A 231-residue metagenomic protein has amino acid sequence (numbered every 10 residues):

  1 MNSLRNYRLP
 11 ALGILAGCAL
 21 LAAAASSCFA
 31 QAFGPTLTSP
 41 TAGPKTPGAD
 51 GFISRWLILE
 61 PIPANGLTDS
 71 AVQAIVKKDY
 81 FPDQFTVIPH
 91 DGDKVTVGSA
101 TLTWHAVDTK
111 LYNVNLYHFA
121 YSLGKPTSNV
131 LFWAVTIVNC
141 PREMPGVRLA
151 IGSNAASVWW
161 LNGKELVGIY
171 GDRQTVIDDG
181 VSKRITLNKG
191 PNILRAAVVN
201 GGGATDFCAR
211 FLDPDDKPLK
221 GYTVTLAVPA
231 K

Functional and structural regions predicted by a protein language model:
M1-A11: N-terminal secretory signal peptides that target proteins for export/translocation
A11-S27: Bacterial N-terminal signal peptides
A30-L116, A196-K231: Accessory carbohydrate-binding/adhesion or oligomerization-edge regions at the termini of glycan-active proteins
H118-S122, W133-V135, D178-S182: Short structured motifs
S128-N139: Short beta-strands within extracellular/lumenal beta-sheet-rich domains
C140, L149-S153, V198-N200: Non-cytosolic beta-sheet module surface loops
P145-W160, L194: Aromatic-lined ligand-binding clefts that engage carbohydrates, nucleic acids, or primary amines
L161-R210: Beta-strand-rich ligand-recognition modules
